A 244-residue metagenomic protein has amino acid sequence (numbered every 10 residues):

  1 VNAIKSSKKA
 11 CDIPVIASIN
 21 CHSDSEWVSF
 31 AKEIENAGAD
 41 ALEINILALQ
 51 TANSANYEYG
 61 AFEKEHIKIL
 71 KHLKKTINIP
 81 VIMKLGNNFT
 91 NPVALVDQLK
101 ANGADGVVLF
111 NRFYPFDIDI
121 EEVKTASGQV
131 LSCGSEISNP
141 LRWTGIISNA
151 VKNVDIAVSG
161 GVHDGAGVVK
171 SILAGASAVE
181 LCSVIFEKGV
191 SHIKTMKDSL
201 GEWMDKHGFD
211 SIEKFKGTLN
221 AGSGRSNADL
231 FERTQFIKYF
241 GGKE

Functional and structural regions predicted by a protein language model:
N2-K5, K9-I16, N20-A157, H163-A176 (+3 more regions): Alpha/beta enzyme core
F116-C133, I172, F186-F209: C-terminal helical cap(s) of enzyme catalytic domains, especially alpha/beta-barrels
A157, E180-L181, E213-K214: Conserved active-site loop/cleft motifs that coordinate metal ions or position small ligands
G161, E180-G189: Helical hairpin unit composed of two closely spaced alpha helices linked by a short loop
G175-E180, K197: Short acidic (Asp/Glu) and glycine-rich catalytic loops that position anionic groups and cofactors
K188-G208, E213-E244: C-terminal extensions of enzymes
